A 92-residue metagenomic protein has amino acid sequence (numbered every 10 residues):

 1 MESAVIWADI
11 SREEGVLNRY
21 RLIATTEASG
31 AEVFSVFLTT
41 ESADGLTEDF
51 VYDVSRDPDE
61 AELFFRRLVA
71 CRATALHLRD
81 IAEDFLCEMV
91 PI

Functional and structural regions predicted by a protein language model:
M1-S35: Short N-terminal "domain-start" leader segments that mark the transition from disordered tails or signal peptides into
R12, T25, D57, V69-A70 (+1 more regions): Short linear sequence elements within intrinsically disordered, low-complexity coil regions
Y20-L22, D57, D80: Positively charged, low-complexity intrinsically disordered regions
A28-Y52: A short, structured beta-strand/loop element
L46-L63, L68-A70: A short, exposed loop/beta-hairpin motif centered on an aromatic-Gly-Thr core
E62-I92: Compositionally biased, intrinsically disordered linkers/stalks adjacent to structured regions
